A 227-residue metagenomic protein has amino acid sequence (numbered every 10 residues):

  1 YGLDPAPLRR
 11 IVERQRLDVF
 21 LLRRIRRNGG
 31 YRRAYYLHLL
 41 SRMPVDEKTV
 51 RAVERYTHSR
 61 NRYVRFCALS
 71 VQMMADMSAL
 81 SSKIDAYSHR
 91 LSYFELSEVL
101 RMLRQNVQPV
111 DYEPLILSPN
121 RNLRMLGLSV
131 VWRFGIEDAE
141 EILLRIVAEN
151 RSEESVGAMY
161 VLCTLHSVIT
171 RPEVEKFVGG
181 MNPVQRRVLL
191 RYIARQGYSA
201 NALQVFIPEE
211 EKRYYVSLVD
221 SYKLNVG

Functional and structural regions predicted by a protein language model:
G2-V12, A34-V45, F66-A75, Y93-Q105 (+6 more regions): Structural detector for internal amphipathic alpha-helices that build alpha-solenoid repeat scaffolds
P5, R9-R26, D46-T57, M77-Y87 (+4 more regions): Amphipathic alpha-helical scaffolding segments comprising HEAT/armadillo-like alpha-solenoid repeats
V19-A52, N61-C67: Structured extramembrane domains adjacent to transmembrane segments
N28-G29, R60-Y63, S88-Y93, P119-N120 (+3 more regions): Short inter-helical turns and helix N-cap capping residues of alpha-solenoid HEAT/ARM repeat scaffolds
A52, E173, V188, E210-E211 (+1 more regions): A general marker of short, structured functional hotspots
S59, V178, Q185, S199-N201 (+2 more regions): N-terminal pre-first-transmembrane soluble regions of secretory-pathway and organelle membrane proteins
